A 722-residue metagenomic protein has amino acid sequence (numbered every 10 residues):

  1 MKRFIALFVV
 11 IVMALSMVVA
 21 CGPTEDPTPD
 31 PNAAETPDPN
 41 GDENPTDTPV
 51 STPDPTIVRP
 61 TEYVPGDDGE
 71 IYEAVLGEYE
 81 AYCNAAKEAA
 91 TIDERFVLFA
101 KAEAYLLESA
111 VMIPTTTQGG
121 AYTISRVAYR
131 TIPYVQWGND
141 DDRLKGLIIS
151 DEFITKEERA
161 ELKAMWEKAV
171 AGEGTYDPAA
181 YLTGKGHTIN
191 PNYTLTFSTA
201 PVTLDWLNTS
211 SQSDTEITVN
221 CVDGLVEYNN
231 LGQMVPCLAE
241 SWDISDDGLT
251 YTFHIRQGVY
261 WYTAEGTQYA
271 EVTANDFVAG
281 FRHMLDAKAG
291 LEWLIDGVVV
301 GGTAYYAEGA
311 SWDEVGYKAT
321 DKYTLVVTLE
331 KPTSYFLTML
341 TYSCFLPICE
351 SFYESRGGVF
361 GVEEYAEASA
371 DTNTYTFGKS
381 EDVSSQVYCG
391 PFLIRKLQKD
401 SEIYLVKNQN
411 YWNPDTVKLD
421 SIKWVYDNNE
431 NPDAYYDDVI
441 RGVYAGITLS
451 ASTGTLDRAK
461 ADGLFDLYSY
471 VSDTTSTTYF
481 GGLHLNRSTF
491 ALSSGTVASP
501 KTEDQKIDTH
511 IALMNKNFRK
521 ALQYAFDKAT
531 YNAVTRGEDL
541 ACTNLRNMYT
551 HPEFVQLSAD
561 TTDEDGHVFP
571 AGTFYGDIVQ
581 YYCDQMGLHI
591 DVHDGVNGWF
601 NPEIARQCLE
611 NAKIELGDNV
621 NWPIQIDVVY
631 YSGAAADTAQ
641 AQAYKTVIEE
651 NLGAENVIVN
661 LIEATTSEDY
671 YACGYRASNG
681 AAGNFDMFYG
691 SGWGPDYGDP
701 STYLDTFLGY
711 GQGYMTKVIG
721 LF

Functional and structural regions predicted by a protein language model:
V18-A20: C-terminal motif of bacterial Sec signal peptides marking the signal peptidase cleavage site
P49, P53, Y72, I92 (+9 more regions): Ligand/substrate-recognition segments at binding pockets and active sites
P49, P53-T194, A200-P201, S213-I217 (+4 more regions): Detector for C-terminal structural segments
A90-A110, Y269, A274-A279, K322-V326 (+6 more regions): Alpha-helical secondary-structure segments
E94, E240-L294, T320, V326-T328 (+3 more regions): Aromatic- and charge-enriched surface segment that lines or borders ligand/interaction sites
L195-D246, V387: N-terminal lobe/hinge region of extracytoplasmic solute-binding protein
D276, D286-E367: Surface-exposed binding/hinge segments that line and control ligand-binding clefts or catalytic entry sites
K379-V383, N410-A461, T475: Ligand-site clamp/hinge motif
